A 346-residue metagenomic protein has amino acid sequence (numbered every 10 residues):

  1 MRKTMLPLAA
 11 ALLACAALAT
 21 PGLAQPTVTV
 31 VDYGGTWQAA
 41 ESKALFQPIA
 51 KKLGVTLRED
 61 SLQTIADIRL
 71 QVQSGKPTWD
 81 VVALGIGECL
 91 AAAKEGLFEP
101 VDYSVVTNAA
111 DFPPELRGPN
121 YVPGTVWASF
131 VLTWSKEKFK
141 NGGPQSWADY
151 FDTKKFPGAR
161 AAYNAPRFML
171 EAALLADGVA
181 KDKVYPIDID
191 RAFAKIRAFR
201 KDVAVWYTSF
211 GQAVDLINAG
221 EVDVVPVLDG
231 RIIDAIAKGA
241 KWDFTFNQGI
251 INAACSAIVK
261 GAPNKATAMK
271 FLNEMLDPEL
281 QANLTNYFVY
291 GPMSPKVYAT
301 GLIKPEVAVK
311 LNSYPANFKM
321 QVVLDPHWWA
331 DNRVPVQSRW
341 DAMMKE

Functional and structural regions predicted by a protein language model:
Q25-A91: Early extracytoplasmic/lumenal segment of secretory-pathway proteins
Y33-S42, P77-W79, A83-L216: Extracytoplasmic ligand-binding site segments that recognize negatively charged/polar headgroups
D80-A83, V205-W206, D223-L228, D243: Paired acidic/hydrophobic, glycine-rich loop segments that form the ligand-binding mouth/hinge of periplasmic-binding
C89-A91, N218, D223-K241: A ligand-binding cleft/hinge motif common to bilobed small-molecule-binding domains
A128-F130, D190-F199, I236-A262, Y298: Periplasmic-binding protein-like
V131-K138, L174-V179, A253-T267, L272 (+1 more regions): A bilobed periplasmic-binding-protein/Venus flytrap-type ligand-binding module shared by bacterial periplasmic
V259-M320: Mature extracytoplasmic/periplasmic domains
A316-E346: Conserved C-terminal helix/tail region of periplasmic/extracytoplasmic solute-binding proteins
